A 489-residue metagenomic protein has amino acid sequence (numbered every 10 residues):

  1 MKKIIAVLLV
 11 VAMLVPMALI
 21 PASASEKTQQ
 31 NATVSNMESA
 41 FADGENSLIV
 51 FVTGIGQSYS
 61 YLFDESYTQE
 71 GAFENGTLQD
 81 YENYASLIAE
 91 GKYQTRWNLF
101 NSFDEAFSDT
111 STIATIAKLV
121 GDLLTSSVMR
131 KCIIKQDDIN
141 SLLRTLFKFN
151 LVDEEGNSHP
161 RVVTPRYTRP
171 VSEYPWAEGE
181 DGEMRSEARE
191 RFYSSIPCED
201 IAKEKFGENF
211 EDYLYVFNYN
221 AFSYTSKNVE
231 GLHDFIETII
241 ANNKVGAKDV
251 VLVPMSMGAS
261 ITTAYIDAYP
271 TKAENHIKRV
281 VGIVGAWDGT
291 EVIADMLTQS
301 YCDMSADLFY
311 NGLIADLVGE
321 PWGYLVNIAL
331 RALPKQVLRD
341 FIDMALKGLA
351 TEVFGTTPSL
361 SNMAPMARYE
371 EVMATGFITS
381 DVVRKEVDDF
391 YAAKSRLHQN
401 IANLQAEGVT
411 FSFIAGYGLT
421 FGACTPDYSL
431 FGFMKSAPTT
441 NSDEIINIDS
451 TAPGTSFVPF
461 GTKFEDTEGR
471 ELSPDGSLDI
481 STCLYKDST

Functional and structural regions predicted by a protein language model:
M1-I4, L8: Positively charged n-region of N-terminal signal peptides that target proteins for export
A6, M255-S256: Intrinsically disordered and other compositionally biased segments
L8, N243, A273, A406-E407: A structural signal for short coil/turn segments at secondary-structure junctions
L9-M13: Sec-dependent N-terminal signal peptides
V15-T33: Sec-dependent signal peptide cleavage junction
Q29-V253, S260-L313, T420, G432-A437 (+2 more regions): N-terminal non-catalytic accessory region
S127, R339-T489: C-terminal catalytic-base region of ester-bond hydrolases, centering on the histidine of the charge-relay
N311-E352: Extended catalytic-interface subdomain
